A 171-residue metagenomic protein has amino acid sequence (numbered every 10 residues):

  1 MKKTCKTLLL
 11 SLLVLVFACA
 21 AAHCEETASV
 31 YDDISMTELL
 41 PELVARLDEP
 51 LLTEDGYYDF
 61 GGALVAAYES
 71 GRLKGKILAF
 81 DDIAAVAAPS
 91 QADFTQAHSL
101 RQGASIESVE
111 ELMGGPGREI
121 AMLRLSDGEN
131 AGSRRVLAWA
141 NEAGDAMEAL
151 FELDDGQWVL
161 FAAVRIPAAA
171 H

Functional and structural regions predicted by a protein language model:
M1-L9: Bacterial N-terminal signal peptides that target proteins for export
L10-A18: Bacterial N-terminal signal peptides
C19-E26: Sec-dependent signal peptide cleavage junction
A28-D33, A92-L100, V136-A138: Second-shell loop/turn segments in exported
M36-D82, Q102-H171: A cross-family detector of function-defining hotspots
A79-T95: Intrinsically disordered, low-complexity Ser/Thr-rich linker and spacer segments in cell-wall-related proteins
